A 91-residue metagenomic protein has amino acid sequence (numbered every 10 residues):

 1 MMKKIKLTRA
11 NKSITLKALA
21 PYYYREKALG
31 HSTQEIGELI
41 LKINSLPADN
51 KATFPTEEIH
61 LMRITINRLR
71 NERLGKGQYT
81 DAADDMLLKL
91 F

Functional and structural regions predicted by a protein language model:
M1-F91: Positively charged, low-complexity terminal tracts and the immediately adjacent first secondary-structure elements
